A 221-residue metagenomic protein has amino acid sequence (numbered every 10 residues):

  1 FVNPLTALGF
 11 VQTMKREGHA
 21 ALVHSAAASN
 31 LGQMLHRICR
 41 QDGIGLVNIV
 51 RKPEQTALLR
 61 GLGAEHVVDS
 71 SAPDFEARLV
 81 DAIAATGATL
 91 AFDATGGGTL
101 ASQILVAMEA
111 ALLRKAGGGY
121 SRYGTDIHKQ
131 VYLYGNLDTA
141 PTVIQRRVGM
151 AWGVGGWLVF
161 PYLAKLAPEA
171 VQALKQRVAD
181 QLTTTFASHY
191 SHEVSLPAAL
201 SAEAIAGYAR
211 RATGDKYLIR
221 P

Functional and structural regions predicted by a protein language model:
F1-P73: Mid-domain Rossmann-like dinucleotide-binding core that forms the NAD(H)/NADP(H) cofactor-binding site
G18-A20, A88, H128: Phosphate-coordination loops involved in phosphoryl transfer and adenosine-cofactor binding
A26, V50, L133-G135, P221: Short beta-strand/turn micro-motifs composed of small residues that flank or help shape donor/cofactor-binding pockets
L31, G98-L100, A140: Short glycine-rich, flexible loops that bind phosphorylated cofactors or substrates
L35, L79, V178: Aromatic/hydrophobic pocket-lining residues that form π-stacking "cages" and hydrophobic walls in ligand
Q41-S121, A170: Adenosine-nucleotide cofactor-binding segment
L105, A111-A116, V159-P221: C-terminal hydrophobic helical "lid"/dimerization subdomain of Rossmann-like NAD(P)H-dependent oxidoreductases
S121-S188: Rossmann-fold dehydrogenase core element
